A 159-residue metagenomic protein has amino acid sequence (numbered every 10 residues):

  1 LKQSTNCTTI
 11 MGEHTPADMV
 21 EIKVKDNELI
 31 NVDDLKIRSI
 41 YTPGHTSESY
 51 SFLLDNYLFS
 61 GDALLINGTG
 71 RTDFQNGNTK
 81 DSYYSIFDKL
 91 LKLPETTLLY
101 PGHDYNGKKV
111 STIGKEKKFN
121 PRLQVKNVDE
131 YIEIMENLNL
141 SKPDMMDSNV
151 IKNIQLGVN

Functional and structural regions predicted by a protein language model:
L1-I10: Active-site metal-binding motif and surrounding structural segment of the metallo-beta-lactamase
K2, T72, S111-I113: Short amphipathic alpha-helical segments
S4, N67-G68, I134: Residues that scaffold the ATP/ADP-binding catalytic core of kinase and kinase-like folds
T9-M11, L99-Y100: Structural detector of well-ordered beta-strand residues that form the stable sheet scaffold of enzyme domains
M11-A17: Short, polar loop motifs at secondary-structure junctions
A17-D104: Catalytic core of the metallo-beta-lactamase
Y84-L98, G102-N159: Accessory terminal helices/loops
